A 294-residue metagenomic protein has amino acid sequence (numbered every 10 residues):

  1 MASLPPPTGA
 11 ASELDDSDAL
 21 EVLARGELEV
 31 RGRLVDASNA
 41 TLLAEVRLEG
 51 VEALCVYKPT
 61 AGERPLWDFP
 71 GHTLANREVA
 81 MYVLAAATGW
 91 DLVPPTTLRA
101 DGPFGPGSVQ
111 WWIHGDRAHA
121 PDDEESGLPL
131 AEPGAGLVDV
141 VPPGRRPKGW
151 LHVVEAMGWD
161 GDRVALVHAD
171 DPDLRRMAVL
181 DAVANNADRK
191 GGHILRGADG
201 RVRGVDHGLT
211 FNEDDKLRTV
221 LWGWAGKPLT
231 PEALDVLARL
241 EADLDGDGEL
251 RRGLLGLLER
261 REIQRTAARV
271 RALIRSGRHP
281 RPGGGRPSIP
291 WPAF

Functional and structural regions predicted by a protein language model:
M1-E27: Juxta-kinase regulatory segment immediately upstream of eukaryotic protein kinase catalytic domains
A2-G9, G158, L257, R269: Broad phosphate/nucleotide-binding scaffolds in NTP-utilizing and phosphate-metabolizing enzymes
V22-G158, V179-A187, A198-V205: Conserved ATP-binding subdomain of kinase catalytic cores across diverse folds
P70-H72, G197-F294: C-terminal catalytic region of ATP-dependent kinase domains
V164-V167: Acidic, glycine-rich loop-and-strand cores that form catalytic or ligand-binding grooves in diverse globular domains
P172-M177: Alpha-helical scaffolds flanking conserved acidic
A184, G191, L209: Short, glycine/acidic-enriched loop or turn micro-motifs at the edges of active sites
G192-R196: Hydrophobic residue at the +6 position relative to the catalytic HRD Asp in the kinase catalytic loop
